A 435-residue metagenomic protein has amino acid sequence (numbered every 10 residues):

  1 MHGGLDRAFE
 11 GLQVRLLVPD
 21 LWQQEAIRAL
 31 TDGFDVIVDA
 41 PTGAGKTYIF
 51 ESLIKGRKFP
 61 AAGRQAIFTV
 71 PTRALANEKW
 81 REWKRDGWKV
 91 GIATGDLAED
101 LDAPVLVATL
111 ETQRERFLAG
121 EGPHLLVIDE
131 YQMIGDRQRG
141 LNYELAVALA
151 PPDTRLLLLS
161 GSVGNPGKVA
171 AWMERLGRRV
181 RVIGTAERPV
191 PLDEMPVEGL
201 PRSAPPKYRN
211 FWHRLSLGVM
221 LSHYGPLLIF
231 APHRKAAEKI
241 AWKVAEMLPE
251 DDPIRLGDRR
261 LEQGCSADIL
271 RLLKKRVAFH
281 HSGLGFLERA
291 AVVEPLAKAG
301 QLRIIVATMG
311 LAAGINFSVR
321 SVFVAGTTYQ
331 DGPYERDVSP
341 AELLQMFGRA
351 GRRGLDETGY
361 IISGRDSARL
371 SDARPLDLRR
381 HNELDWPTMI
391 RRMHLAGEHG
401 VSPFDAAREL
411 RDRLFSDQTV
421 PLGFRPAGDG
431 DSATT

Functional and structural regions predicted by a protein language model:
M1-I37, R57-K58, G63-Q65, V190 (+2 more regions): Helicase-associated low-complexity/disordered flanking segments
R28-V36, A44-A62, E82, E144 (+1 more regions): Walker A/P-loop NTP-binding motif
P60, Q65-V70, A74-W80, K84-I92 (+2 more regions): Conserved C-terminal RecA-like helicase domain
N77-G122, R181-E187, E194-V197: Inter-Walker segment of RecA-like/P-loop motor cores
L110-Q113, F117-L157: SF2 helicase catalytic motif II
L145-L157, S162-V244, L273-S282, D366: Conserved interdomain linker/interface between the two RecA-like ATPase lobes of SF2 helicase motors
T154, F317, S321-D377: Conserved segment of the helicase C-terminal RecA-like domain
A373-T435: Long, largely alpha-helical accessory region at the distal end of helicase-like NTP-driven motors
